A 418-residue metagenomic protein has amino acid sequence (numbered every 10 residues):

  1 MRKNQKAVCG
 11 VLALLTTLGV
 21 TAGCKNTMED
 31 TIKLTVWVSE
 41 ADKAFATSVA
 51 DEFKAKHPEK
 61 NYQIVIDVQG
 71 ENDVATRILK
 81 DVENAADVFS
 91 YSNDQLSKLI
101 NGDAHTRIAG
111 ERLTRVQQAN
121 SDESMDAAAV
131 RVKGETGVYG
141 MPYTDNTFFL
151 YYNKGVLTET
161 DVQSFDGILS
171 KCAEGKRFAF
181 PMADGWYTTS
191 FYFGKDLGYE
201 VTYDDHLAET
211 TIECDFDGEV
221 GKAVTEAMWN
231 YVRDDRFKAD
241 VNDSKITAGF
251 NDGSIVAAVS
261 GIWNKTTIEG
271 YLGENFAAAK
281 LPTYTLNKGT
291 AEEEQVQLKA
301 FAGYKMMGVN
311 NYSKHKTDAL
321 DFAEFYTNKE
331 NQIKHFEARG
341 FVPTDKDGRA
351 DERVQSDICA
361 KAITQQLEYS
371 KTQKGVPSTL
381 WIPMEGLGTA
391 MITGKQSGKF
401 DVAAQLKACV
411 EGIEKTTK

Functional and structural regions predicted by a protein language model:
D30-A41, Y62-D67, V88, Y139: Short, well-ordered beta-strand elements
E40-N61, Y192: Short, polar/charged alpha-helical segment
E52, K56-E123, G155, T160 (+1 more regions): Extracytoplasmic "Venus flytrap"/periplasmic binding protein-like
N93-F149, T160, L169, A277-K280 (+1 more regions): Hinge/lid segment of periplasmic solute-binding proteins
E135-Y143, F148, L169-E213, I255: Extracytoplasmic/periplasmic solute-binding protein
L207-V241: Glycine-centered hinge/linker elements that transmit conformational signals in sensory and ligand-binding systems
G270-A338: Extracytoplasmic/periplasmic substrate-recognition and gating elements
K346, T364-K418: Conserved C-terminal helix/tail region of periplasmic/extracytoplasmic solute-binding proteins
